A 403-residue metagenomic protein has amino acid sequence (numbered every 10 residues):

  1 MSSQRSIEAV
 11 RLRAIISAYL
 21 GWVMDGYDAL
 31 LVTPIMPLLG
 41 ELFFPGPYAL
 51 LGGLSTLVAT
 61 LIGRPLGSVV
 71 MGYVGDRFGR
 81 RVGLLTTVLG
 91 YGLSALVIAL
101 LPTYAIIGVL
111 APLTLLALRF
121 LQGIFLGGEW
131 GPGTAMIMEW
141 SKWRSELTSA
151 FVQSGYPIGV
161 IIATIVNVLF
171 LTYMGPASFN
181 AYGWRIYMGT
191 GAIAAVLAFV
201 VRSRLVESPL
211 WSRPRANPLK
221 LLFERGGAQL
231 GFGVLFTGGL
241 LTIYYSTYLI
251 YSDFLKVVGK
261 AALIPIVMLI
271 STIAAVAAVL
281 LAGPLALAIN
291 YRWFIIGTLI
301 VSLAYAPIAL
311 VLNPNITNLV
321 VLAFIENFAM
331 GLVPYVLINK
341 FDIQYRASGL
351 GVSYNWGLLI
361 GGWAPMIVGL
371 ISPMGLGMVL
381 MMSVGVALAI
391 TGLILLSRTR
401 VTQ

Functional and structural regions predicted by a protein language model:
T33, G227-V276, G361: Extracytoplasmic gate region of multi-pass secondary transporters
T33-L66: Extracellular/periplasmic helix-loop-helix junction of adjacent transmembrane segments in MFS-like secondary
S68-R80, A278-Y291: Helix-to-loop junctions at the C-terminal end of transmembrane segments in multipass secondary transporters
L89-G108, I300-P314: C-terminal ends and interior cores of transmembrane alpha-helices in multi-pass membrane transporters/permeases
G108-G127, I316-A329: Hydrophobic core of transmembrane alpha-helices in multi-pass small-molecule transporters, especially MFS/SLC-type
L118-S154: Cytoplasmic helix-loop-helix junction between adjacent transmembrane helices in 12-TM secondary transporters
F125, E146-L171, A194, S353-P365: Glycine-rich segments within core transmembrane alpha-helices of 12-TM secondary carriers
R292-V333: C-terminal transmembrane helical hairpin of 12-TM major facilitator-type secondary transporters
